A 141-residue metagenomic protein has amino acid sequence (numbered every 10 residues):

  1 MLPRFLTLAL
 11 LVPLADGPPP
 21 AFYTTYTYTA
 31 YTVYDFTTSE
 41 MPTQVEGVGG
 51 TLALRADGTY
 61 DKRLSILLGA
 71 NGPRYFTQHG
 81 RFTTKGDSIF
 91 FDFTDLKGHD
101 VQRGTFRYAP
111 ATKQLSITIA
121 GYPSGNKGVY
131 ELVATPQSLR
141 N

Functional and structural regions predicted by a protein language model:
L2-P13: Sec-dependent N-terminal signal peptides
L14-T77, S88-N141: Lipid interaction determinants
